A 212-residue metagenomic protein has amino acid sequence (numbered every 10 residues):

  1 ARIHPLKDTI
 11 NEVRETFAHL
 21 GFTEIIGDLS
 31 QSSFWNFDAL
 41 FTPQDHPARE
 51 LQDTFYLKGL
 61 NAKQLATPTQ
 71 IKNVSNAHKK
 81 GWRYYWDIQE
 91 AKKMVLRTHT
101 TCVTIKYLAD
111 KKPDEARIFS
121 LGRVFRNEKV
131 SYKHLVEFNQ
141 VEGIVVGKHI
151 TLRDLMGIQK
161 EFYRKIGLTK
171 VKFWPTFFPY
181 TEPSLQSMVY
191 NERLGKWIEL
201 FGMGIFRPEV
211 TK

Functional and structural regions predicted by a protein language model:
R2-K212: TRNA-recognition modules of translation machinery and tRNA-sensing kinases, especially anticodon-binding
